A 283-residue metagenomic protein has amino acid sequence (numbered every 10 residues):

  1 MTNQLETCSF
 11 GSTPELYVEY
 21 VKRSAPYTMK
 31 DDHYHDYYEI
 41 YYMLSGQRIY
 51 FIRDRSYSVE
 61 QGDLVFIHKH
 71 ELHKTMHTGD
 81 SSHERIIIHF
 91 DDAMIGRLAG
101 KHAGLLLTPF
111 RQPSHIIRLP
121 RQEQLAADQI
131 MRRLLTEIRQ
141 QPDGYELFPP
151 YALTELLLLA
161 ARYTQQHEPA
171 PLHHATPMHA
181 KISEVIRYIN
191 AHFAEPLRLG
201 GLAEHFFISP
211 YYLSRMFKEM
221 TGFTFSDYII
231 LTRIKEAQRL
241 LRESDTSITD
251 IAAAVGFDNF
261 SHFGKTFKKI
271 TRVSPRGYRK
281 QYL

Functional and structural regions predicted by a protein language model:
M1-L64, E71, G79, G100-L106 (+4 more regions): Generic protein-terminus/edge-of-domain signal
T2-S24, K69-R139, L158-E168: A hydrophobic/aromatic-rich effector-binding and dimerization subdomain of bacterial HTH-type transcriptional regulators
L44, D128-P142, I186, N190-F193 (+1 more regions): Regular secondary-structure segments
G46, D54, G62, G222 (+4 more regions): Conserved phosphate-binding and hydrolysis motifs of nucleotide-dependent enzymes
G62, Y212-L213, F217, H262-F263 (+1 more regions): Short hydrophobic/aromatic patch on the recognition helix
Q112-E123, I138-Y151, L157-R187, A191 (+3 more regions): Short, Lys/Arg-enriched, Trp-marked, Pro/Gly-tolerant hinge/linker segments that flank
R187, A191, P196, G200 (+3 more regions): Terminal helix-turn-helix DNA-binding modules in bacterial transcription factors
